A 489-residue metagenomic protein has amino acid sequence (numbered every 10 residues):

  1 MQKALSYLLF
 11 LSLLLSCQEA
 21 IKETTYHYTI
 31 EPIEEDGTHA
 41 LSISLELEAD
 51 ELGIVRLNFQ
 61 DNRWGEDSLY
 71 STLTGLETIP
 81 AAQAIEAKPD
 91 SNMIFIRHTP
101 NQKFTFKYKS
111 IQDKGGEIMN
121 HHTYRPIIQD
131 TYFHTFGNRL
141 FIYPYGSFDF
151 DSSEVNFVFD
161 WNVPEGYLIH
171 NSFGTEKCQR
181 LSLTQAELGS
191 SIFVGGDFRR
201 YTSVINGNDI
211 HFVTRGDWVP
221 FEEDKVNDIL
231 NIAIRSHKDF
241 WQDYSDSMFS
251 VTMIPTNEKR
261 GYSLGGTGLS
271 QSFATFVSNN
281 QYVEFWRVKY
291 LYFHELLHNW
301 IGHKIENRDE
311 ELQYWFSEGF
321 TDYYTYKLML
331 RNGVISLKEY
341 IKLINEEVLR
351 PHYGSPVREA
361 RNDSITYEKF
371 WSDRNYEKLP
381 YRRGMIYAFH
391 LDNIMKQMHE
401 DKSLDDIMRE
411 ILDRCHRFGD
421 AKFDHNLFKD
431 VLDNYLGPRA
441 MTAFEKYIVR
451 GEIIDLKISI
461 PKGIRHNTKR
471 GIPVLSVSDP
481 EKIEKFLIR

Functional and structural regions predicted by a protein language model:
S6-S16: Bacterial N-terminal signal peptides
L14-T25: Bacterial Sec-dependent signal peptides at the C-terminal "C-region" and cleavage site
T25-T29, H39, E46, H416-R489: Beta/coil-rich, acidic/histidine-enriched accessory regions frequently appended to metallopeptidases
H39-G53, L76, F159, L230 (+1 more regions): Short, well-ordered beta-strand segments enriched in hydrophobic/aromatic residues
G53-R56, D61: Ligand-binding face of N-terminal immunoglobulin V-set domains in extracellular IgSF glycoproteins
E66-I79, Q83-I232, F240-D246, F285 (+1 more regions): Non-catalytic architectural context of zinc metalloproteases
R199-Q313: Juxtacatalytic substrate-recognition/specificity segment
D309-I386, R417-F418: Acidic/His/Gly-enriched intrinsically disordered linker/tail segments that often contain short helix/coil "MoRF-like"
